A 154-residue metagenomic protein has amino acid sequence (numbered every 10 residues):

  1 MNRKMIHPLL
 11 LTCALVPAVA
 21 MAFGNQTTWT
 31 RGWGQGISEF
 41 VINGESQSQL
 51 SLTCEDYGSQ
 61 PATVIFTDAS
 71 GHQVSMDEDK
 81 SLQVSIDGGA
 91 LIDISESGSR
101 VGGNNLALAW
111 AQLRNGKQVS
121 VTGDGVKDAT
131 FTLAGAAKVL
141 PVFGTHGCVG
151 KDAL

Functional and structural regions predicted by a protein language model:
M1-L10: Bacterial N-terminal signal peptides that target proteins for export
L9-A18: Bacterial N-terminal signal peptides
A20-L154: A generic "folded-domain core" signal
